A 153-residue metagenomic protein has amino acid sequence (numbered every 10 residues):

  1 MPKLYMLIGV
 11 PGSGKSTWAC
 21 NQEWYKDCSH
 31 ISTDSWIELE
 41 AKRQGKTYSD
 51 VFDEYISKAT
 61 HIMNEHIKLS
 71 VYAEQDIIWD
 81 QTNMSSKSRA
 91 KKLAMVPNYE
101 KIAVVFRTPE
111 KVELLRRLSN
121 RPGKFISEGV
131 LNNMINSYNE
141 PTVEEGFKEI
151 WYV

Functional and structural regions predicted by a protein language model:
M1-Y5, A73-Q75: Pre-Walker A (Motif I) flank of P-loop NTPase domains
K3, K26, Y99: Residue-level signal for beta-strand positions within conserved beta-sheet cores that form or flank
L4-Q22: Glycine-rich phosphate-binding P-loop
T17-Q75, V112-L115: Conserved substrate/cofactor phosphate-moiety recognition/catalytic segment in nucleotide-dependent phosphotransferases
D76-Q81: Short catalytic-loop micro-motif centered on adjacent basic/acidic residues
T82-V153: Replace "adjacent to P-loop NTPase cores in ATP/GTP-dependent enzymes" with "adjacent to NTP-binding cores
